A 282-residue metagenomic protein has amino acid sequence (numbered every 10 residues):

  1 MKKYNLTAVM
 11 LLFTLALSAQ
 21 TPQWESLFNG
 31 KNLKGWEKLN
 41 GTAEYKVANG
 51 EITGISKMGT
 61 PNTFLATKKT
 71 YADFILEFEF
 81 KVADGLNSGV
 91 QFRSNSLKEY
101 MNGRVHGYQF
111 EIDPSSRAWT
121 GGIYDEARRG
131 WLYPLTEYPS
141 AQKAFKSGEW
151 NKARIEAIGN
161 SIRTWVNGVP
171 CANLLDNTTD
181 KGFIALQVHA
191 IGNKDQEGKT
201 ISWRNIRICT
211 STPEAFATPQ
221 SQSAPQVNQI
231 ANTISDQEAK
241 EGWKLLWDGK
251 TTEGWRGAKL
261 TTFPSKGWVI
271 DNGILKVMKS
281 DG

Functional and structural regions predicted by a protein language model:
M1-T21: Bacterial Sec-dependent N-terminal signal peptides
Q20-G282: Carbohydrate-interacting regions of secretory-pathway proteins
